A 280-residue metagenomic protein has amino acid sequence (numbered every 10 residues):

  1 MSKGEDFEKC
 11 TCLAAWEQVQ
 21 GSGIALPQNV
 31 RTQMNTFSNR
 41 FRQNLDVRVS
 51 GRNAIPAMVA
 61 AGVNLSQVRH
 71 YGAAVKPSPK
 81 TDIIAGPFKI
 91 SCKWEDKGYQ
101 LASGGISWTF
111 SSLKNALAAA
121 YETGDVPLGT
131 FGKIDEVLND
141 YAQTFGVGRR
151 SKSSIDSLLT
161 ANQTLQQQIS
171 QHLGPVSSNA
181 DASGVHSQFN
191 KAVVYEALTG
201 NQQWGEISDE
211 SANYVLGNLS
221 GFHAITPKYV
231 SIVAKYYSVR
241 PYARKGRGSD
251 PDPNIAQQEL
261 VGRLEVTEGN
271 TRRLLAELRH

Functional and structural regions predicted by a protein language model:
M1-H280: Short, positively charged
